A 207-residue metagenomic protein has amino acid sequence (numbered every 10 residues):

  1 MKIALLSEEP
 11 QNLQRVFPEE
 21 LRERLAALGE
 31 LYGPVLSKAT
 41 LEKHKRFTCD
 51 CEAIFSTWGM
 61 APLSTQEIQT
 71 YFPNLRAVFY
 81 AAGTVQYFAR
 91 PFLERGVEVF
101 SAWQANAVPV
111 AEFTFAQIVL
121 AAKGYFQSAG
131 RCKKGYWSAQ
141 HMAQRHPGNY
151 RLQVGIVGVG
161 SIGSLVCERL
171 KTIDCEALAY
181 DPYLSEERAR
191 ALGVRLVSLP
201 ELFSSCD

Functional and structural regions predicted by a protein language model:
M1-F100: An N-terminal-biased, well-structured beta-alpha scaffold segment characteristic of Rossmann-like dinucleotide-binding
P10-Q11, A82-V85, Q104-V108, Y183 (+1 more regions): Short, acidic/turn-prone active-site loops that include or flank metal/cofactor- and phosphate-binding residues
P34-A39, W58-M60, A82, K133-H141 (+1 more regions): Short gly/ser/thr-rich secondary-structure transition/capping motifs
Y87-R90, P109-F113, A189-R190, C206-D207: Short, charged, surface-exposed secondary-structure boundary motifs
V97, A102-Q153, L165-E168: Phosphate-binding beta-alpha-beta segment of Rossmann-like dinucleotide-binding domains, i.e., the NAD(P)
M142-D207: Rossmann-like dinucleotide/phosphate-binding beta-alpha-beta segment
